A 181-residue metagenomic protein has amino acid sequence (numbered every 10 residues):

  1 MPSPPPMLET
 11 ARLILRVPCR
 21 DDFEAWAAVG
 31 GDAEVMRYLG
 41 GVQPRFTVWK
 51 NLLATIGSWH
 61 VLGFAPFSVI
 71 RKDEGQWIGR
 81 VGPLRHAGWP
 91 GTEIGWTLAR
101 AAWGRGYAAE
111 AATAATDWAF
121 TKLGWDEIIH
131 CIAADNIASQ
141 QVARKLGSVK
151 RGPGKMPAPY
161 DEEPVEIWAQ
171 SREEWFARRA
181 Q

Functional and structural regions predicted by a protein language model:
M1-Y38, L53, P66-Q181: Acyl-donor (CoA/ACP) binding surface of acyl/acetyltransferases
P44-G63: Active-site rim helix/loop that mediates acceptor-substrate recognition in acyltransferases
